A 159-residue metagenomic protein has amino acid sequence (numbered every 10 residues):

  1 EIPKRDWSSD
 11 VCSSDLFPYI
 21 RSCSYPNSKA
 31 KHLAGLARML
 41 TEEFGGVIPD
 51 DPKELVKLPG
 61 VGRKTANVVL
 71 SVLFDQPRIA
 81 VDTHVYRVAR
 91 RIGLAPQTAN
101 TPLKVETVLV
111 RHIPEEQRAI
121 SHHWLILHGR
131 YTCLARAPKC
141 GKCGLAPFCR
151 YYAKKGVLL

Functional and structural regions predicted by a protein language model:
E1-V11: Single conserved hydrophobic/aromatic residue that forms the stacking wall/gate of nucleotide- or nucleobase-binding
S9-L159: Catalytic cores of DNA base-excision repair glycosylases
